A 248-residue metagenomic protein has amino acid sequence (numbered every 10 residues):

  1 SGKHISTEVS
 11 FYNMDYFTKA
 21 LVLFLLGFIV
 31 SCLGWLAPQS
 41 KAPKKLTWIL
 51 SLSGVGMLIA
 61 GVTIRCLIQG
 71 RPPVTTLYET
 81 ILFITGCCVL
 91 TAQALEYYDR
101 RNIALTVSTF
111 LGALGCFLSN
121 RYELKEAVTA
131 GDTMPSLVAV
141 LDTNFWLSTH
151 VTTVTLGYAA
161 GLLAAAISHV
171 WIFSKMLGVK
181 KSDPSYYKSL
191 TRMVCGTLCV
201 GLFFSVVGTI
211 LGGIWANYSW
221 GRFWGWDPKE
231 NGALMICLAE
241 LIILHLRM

Functional and structural regions predicted by a protein language model:
S1, Y16-R71, T75-M134, T143-L177 (+2 more regions): Hydrophobic cores of alpha-helical transmembrane segments in multi-pass integral membrane proteins
S1-F11: Soluble non-transmembrane domains of integral membrane proteins
K181-K188: Helix-loop-helix junctions that connect adjacent transmembrane helices in secondary transporters/permeases, recognized
